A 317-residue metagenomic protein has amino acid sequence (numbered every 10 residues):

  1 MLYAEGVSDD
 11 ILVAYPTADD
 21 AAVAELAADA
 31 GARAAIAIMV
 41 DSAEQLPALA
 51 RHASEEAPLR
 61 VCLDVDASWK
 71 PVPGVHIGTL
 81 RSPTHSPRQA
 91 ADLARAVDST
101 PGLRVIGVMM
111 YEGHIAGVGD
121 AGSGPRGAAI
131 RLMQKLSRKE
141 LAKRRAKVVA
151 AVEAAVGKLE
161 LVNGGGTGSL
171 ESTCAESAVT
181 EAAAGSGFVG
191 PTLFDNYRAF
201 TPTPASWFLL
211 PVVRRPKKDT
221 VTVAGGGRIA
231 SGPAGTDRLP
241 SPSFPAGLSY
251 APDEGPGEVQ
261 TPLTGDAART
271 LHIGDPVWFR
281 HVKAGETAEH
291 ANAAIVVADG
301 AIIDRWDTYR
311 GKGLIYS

Functional and structural regions predicted by a protein language model:
M1-E112, G117: Active-site-proximal beta-alpha core segment in soluble small-molecule metabolic enzymes
Y3, L63, V108, V162 (+3 more regions): Conserved, mostly hydrophobic/aromatic
A30-G31, A53-E56, T100-G102, A155 (+4 more regions): Solvent-exposed alpha-helices and their adjacent loops that cap or buttress functional pockets in soluble metabolic
S42, L46, S86, A90 (+6 more regions): Generic structural signal for well-ordered, non-membrane alpha-helical segments in soluble metabolic enzymes
A67-G190: Active-site loop/helix belt of alpha/beta enzymes
G122-S137, A142, G168-A246: Active-site loop ensemble at the mouth of alpha/beta enzyme cores that anchors a bound cofactor
R215-S317: C-terminal accessory subdomain/extension
